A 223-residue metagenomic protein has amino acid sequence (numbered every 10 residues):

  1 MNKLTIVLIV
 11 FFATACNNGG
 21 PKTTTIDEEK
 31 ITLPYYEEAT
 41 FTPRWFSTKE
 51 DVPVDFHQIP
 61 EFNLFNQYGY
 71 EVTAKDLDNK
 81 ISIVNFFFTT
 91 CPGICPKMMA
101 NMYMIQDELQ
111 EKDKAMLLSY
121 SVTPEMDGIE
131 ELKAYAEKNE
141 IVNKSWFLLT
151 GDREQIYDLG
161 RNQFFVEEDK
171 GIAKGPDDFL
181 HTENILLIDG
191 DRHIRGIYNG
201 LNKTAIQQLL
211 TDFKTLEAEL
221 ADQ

Functional and structural regions predicted by a protein language model:
N2-E61: N-terminal targeting signals for export/organelle localization
I59-P60, S82, T182-N184: Short loop/turn microsegments at loop-to-beta-strand junctions
N63-L64, L187: Hydrophobic beta-strand positions
V72-M102, L117-L118: Short active-site neighborhood of thiol/selenol oxidoreductases, capturing the structured segment around
V84, F88-T90, S121-T123, S145-W146 (+2 more regions): Second-shell loop/turn segments in exported
M99-L159: Structural microenvironment flanking redox-active thiols in thiol-disulfide oxidoreductases
G171-Q223: Thiol-/selenol-based redox modules, centered on thioredoxin-like and closely related oxidoreductase domains
